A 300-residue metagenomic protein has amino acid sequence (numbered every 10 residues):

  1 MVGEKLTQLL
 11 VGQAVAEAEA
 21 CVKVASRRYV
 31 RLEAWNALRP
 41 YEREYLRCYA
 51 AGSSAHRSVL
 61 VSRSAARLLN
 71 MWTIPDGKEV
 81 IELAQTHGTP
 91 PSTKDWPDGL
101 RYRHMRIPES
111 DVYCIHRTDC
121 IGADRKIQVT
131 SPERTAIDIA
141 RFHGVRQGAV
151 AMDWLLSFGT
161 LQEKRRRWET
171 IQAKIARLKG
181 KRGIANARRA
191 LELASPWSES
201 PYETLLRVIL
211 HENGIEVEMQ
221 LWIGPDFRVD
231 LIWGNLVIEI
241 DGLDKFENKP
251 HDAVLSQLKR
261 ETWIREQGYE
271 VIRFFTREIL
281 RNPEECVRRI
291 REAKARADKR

Functional and structural regions predicted by a protein language model:
M1-G180, R300: Short gly/ser-rich loop at a beta-strand->alpha-helix junction or flexible surface loop bordering the NTP-binding
V2-Q8, T160-R300: Surface segments flanking catalytic/ligand-binding clefts of nucleic-acid enzymes
